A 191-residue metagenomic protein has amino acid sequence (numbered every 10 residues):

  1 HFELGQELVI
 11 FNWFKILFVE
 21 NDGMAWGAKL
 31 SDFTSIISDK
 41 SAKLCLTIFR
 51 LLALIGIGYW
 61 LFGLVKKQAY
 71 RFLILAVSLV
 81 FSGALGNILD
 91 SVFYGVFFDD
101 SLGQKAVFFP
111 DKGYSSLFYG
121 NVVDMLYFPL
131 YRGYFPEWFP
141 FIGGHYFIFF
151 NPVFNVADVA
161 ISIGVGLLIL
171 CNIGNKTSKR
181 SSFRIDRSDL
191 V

Functional and structural regions predicted by a protein language model:
H1-V191: Alpha-helical transmembrane bundles and membrane-interface segments of multipass inner-membrane proteins
